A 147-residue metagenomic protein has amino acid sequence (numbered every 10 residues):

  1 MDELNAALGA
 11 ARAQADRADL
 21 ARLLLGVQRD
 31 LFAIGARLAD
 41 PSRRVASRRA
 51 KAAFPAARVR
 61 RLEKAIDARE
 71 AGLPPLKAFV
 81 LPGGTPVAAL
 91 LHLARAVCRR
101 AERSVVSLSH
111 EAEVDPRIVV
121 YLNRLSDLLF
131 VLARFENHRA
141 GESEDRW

Functional and structural regions predicted by a protein language model:
M1-W147: Phosphate/pyrophosphate-binding loop motifs in nucleotide- or prenyl diphosphate-using proteins
